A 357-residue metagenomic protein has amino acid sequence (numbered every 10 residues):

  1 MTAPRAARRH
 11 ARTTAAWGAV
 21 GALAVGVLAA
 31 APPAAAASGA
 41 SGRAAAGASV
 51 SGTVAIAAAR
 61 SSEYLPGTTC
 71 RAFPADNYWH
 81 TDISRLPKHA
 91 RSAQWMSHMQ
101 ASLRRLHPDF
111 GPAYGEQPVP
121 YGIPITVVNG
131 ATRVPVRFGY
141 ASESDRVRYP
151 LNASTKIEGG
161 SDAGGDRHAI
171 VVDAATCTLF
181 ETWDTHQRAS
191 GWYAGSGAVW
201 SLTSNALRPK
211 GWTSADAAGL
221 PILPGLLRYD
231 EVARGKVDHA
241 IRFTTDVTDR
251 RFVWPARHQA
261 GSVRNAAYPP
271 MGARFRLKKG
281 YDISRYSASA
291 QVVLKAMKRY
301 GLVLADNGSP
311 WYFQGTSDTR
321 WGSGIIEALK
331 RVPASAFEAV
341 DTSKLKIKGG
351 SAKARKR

Functional and structural regions predicted by a protein language model:
M1-A40: Secretory targeting and sorting signals
A34, A45-G47: Compositionally biased, low-complexity segments
A37-R43, R60-S62: Cleaved targeting-peptide boundary
G42-A45, T53-A55: Low-complexity, intrinsically disordered segments with a bias for serine/threonine
V50-R357: Short, surface-exposed polybasic-aromatic patches that bind anionic ligands, especially phosphate groups
